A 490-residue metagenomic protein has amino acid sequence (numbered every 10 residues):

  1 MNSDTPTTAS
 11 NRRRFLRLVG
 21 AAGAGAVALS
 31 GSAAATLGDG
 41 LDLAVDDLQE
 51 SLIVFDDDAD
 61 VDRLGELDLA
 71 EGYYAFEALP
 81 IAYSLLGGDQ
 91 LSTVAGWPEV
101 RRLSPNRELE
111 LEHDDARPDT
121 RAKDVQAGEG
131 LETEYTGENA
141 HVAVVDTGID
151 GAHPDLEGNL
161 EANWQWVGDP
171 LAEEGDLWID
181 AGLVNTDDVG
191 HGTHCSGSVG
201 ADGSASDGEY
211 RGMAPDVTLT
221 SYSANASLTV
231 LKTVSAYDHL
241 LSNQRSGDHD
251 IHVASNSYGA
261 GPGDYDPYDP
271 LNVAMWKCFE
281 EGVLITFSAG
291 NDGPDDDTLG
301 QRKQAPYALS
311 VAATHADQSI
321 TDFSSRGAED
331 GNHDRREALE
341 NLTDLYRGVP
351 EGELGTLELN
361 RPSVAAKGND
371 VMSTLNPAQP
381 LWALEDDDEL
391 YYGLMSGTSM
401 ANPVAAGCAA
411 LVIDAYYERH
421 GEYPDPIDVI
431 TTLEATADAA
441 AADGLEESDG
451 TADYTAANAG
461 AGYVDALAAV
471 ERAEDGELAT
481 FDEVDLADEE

Functional and structural regions predicted by a protein language model:
M1-G23: N-terminal secretory signal peptides and thylakoid transit peptides that target proteins across membranes
A9-R14, G25-D39: N-terminal twin-arginine translocation
G40, V61-A122, A127-E129, A162 (+1 more regions): Autoinhibitory propeptides
D42-Q49, G290, T455-N458, G462-E490: Secreted peptidase-domain scaffold signal
E50-L52, D202-A205, Y222-Y307, D317 (+2 more regions): Substrate-binding/access-modulating region of protease and related hydrolase catalytic domains
G130-W164, G168-L231, G247-H252, E280 (+6 more regions): Subtilisin-like serine protease catalytic core
D146, K303-A410: Extracellular S/T/G-rich loop segment that most often corresponds to the catalytic His/Ser-adjacent loop
S196-V199, T220-A226, T298, G368-Y454 (+1 more regions): Hydrolase catalytic cores
